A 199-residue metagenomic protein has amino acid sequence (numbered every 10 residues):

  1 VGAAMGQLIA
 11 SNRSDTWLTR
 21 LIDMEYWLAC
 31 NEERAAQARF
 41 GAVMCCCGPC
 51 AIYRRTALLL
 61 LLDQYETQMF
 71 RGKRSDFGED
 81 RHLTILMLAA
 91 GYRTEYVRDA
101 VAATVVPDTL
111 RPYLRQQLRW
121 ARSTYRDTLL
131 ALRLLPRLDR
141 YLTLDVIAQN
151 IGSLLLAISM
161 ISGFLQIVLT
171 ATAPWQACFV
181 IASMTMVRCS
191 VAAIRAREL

Functional and structural regions predicted by a protein language model:
V1-L138: Non-transmembrane catalytic domains and loops of membrane-associated enzymes and transporters that build or traffic
A3, P136-G152: Loop-to-transmembrane boundary segments
T16, R54, T143, A173-P174: Serine/threonine-rich low-complexity intrinsically disordered regions
D145-L199: Membrane-embedded multi-pass helical conduit in multi-pass membrane proteins, especially envelope-biosynthetic
